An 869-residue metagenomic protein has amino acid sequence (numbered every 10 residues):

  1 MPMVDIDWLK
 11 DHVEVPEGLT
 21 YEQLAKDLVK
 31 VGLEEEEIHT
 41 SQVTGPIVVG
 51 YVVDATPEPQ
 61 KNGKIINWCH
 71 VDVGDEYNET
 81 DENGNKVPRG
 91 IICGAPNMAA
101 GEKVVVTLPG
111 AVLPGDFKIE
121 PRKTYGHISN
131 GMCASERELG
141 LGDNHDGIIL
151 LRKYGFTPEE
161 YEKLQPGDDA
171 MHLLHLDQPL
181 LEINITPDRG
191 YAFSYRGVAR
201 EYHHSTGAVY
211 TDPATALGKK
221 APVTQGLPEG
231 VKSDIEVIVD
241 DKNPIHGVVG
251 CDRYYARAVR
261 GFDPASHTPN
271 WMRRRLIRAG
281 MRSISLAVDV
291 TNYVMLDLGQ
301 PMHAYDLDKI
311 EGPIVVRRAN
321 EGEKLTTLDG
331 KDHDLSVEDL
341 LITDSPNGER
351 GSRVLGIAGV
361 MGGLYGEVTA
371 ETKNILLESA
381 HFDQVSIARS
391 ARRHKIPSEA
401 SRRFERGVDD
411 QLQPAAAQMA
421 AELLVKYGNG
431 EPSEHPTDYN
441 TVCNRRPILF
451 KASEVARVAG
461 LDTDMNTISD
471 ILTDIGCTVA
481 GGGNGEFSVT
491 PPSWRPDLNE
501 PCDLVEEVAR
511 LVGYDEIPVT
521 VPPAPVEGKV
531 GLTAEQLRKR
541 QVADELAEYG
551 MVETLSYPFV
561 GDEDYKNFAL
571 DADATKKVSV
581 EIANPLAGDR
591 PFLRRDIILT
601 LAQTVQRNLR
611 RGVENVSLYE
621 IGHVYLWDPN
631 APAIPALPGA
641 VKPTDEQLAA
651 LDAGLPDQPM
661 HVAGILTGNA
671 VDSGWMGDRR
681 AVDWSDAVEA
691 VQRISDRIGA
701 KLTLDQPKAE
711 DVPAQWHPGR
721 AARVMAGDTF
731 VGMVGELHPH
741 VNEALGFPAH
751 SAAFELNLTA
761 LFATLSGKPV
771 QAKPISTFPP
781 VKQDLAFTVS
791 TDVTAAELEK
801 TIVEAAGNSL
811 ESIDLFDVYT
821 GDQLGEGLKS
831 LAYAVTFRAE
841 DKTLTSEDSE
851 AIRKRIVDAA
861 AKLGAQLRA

Functional and structural regions predicted by a protein language model:
M1-E229, A258, G351, L376 (+6 more regions): Phosphate-backbone binding interfaces of nucleic-acid-interacting proteins
M3, Q23, T473-A480, Y619 (+3 more regions): A carboxyl-terminal module marker
M3-I6, H12, L24-K26, S41 (+5 more regions): Glycine/proline-enriched, intrinsically flexible loops and inter-domain linkers
V43-P46, K219-A221, V294-L296, T490 (+6 more regions): Beta-rich nucleic-acid/ligand-interaction surfaces
V49-I91, P166, R273-R274, R278 (+1 more regions): Conserved mixed alpha/beta core segments that line enzyme active sites in large multi-domain catalysts
R122, V315-V368, P523-Q658, R720 (+4 more regions): Class II aminoacyl-tRNA synthetase-like tRNA-binding/catalytic domains
I128-L150, E160, M171, H175-P179 (+8 more regions): Mobile "lid/hinge" segments at catalytic clefts and subdomain interfaces of large enzymes
G197, I448-V616, T836-R838, T843-L844 (+1 more regions): Extended, well-folded interaction surfaces typified by the phenylalanyl-tRNA synthetase beta subunit core
